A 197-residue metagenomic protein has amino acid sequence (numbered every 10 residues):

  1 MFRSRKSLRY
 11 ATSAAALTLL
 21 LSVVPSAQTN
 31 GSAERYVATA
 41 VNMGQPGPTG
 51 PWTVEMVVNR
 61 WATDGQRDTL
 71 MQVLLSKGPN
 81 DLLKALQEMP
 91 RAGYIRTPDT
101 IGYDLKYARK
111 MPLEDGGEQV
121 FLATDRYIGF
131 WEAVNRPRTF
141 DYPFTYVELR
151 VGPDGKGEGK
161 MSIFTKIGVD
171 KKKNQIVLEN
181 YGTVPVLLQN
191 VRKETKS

Functional and structural regions predicted by a protein language model:
M1-S7: N-terminal secretory signal peptides that target proteins for export/translocation
S7-S13, A85: Short amphipathic alpha-helical "recognition" segments used for binding
A11-S22: Bacterial N-terminal signal peptides
V23-Q28: Sec/Tat signal peptide C-region and signal peptidase I cleavage site
T29-S197: Long, low-hydrophobicity ectodomains and other hydrophilic envelope-associated domains
